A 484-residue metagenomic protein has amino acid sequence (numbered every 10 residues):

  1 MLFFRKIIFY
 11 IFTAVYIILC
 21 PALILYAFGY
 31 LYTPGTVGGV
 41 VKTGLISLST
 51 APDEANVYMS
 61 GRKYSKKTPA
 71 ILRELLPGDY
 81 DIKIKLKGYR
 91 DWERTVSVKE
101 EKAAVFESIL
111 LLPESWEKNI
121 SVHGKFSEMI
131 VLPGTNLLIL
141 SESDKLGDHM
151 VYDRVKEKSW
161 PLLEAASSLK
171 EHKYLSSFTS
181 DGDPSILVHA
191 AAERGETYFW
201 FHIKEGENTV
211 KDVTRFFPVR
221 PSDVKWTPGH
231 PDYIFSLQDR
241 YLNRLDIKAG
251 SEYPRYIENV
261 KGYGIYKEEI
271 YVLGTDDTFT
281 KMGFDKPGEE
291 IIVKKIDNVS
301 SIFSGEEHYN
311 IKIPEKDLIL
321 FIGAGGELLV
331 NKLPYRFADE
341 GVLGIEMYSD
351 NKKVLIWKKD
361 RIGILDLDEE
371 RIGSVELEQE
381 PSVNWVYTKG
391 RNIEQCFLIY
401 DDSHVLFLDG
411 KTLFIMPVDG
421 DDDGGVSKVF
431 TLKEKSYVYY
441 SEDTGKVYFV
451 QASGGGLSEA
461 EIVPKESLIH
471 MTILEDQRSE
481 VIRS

Functional and structural regions predicted by a protein language model:
M1-R154, V224, L273: Short loop/turn and low-complexity linker motifs enriched in small/turn-promoting residues
A51, E74, H123, V131-P133 (+15 more regions): Residue-level signal for WD-repeat beta-propeller blades
D79-D81, D402, T444-K446: Short, conserved beta-strand segments of beta-strand-rich sandwich/propeller modules, principally
W116-V122, K145-S168, A191-P218, L237-N259 (+5 more regions): Surface-exposed loop/turn elements that mediate protein-protein interactions on large endomembrane-trafficking
G124-I130, S168-T179, R215-P231, R255-E269 (+5 more regions): Repeated scaffold domains used in trafficking and secretory/extracellular systems, primarily beta-propellers
L137-L138, S185-I186, Y233-I234, I270 (+4 more regions): Hydrophobic beta-strand positions that form the internal "hydrophobic ladder" of WD40/Gbeta-like beta-propeller blades
Y174-L175, D183-L187, F199, I203: N-terminal low-complexity tails
P231-D232, Y271, E290-I291: Short, surface-exposed polybasic-aromatic patches that bind anionic ligands, especially phosphate groups
